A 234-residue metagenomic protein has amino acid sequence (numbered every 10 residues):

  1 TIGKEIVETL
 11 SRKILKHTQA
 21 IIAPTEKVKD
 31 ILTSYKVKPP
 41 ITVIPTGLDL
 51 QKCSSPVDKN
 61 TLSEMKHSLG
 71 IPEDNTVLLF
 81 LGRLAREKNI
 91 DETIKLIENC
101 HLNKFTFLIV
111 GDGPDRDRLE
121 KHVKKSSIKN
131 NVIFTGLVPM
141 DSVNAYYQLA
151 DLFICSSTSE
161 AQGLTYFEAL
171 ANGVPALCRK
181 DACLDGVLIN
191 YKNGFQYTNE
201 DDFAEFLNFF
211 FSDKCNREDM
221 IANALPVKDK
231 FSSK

Functional and structural regions predicted by a protein language model:
T1-K13: Nucleotide-sugar donor phosphate/pyrophosphate-binding loop at the beta->alpha transition of glycosyltransferases
K27, G47: Carbohydrate-associated surface elements
P72-K88, I94-I97: Conserved donor-binding/catalytic core segment of Leloir-type glycosyltransferases
E120-V138: Nucleotide-activated donor-binding/catalytic signature segment of Leloir-type glycosyltransferases, i.e., the conserved
L137-V138, A145-A150: Short alpha-helical donor nucleotide-sugar binding micro-motif in glycosyltransferases
T158: Aromatic "clamp/platform" in nucleotide-sugar-dependent glycosyltransferases that forms part of the donor/acceptor
P175-C178: Short hydrophobic beta-strand element within catalytic cores of glycosyltransferases and related nucleotide-activated
N190-D201, F209-K214: Conserved acidic donor-binding segment of nucleotide-sugar-dependent glycosyltransferases
